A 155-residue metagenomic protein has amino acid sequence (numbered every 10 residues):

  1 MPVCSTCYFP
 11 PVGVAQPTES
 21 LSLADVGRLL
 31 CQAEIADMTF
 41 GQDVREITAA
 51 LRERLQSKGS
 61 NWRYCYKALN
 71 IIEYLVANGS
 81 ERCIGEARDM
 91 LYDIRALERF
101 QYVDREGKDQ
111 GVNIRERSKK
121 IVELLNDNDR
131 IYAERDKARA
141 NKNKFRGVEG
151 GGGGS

Functional and structural regions predicted by a protein language model:
M1-S155: Alpha-helical scaffold domains
